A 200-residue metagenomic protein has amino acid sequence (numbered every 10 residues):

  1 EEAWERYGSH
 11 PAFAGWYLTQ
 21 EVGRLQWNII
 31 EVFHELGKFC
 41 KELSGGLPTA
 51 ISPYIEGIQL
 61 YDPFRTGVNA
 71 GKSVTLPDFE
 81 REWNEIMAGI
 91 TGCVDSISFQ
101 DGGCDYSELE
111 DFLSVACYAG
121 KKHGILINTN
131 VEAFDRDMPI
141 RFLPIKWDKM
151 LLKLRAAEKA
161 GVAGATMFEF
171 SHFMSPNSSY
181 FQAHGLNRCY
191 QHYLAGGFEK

Functional and structural regions predicted by a protein language model:
E1-K200: Glycan-processing catalytic domains of CAZymes
